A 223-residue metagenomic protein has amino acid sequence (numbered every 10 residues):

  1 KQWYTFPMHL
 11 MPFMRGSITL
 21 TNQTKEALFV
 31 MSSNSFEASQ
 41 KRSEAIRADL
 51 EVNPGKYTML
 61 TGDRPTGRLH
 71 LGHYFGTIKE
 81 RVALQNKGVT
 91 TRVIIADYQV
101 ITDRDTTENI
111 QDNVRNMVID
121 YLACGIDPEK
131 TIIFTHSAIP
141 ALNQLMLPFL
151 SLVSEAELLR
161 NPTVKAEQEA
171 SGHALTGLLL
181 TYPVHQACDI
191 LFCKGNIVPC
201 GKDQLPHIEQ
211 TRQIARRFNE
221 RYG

Functional and structural regions predicted by a protein language model:
W3-T66, N86, P128-T131, R216-N219: Non-catalytic terminal extensions that flank enzyme cores
Y4, A27-V30, R160, K165-G223: Active-site cores that bind ATP or allylic diphosphates and position pyrophosphate for catalysis
R42, R64, Y74-A83, A123 (+2 more regions): A structural preference for long, well-packed, hydrophobic secondary-structure segments
R47-I110, F149, G172-L178, V184 (+1 more regions): N-terminal catalytic cores of NTP/NDP-binding nucleotidyl/phosphoryl-transfer enzymes
I78, I110-V114, I208-T211: Amphipathic alpha-helical segments in well-structured domains
N113-I132: A glycine-rich helix N-cap at a beta->alpha junction
E129-N143, P162-G172: Short, glycine/charge-rich beta-strand/loop segments that flank catalytic centers and engage negatively charged groups
L142, M146-P162: A contiguous, low-structure linker/loop signature
